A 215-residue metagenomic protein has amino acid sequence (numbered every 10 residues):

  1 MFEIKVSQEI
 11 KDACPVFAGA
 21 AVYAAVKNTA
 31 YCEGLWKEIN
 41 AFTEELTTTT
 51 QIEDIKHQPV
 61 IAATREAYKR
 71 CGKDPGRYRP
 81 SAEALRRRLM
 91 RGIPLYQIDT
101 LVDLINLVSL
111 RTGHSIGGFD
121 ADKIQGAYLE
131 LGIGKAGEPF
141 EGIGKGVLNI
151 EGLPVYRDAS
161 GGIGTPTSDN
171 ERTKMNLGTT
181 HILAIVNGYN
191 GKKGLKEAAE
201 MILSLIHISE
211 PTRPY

Functional and structural regions predicted by a protein language model:
Q8-A13, Y96-D99, D120-A121, G142-G146 (+2 more regions): A generic local secondary-structure boundary/capping motif
K11-F42: Gly/serine-rich nucleotide phosphate-binding loop at the start of the catalytic core of nucleotide/ADP-ribose-handling
G19, P166-A199: Mobile "lid/hinge" segments at catalytic clefts and subdomain interfaces of large enzymes
A25-A30, P94, V186-K193: A generic structural motif
Y31-A84, M90: Glycine/proline-rich, flexible active-site/cofactor-binding loop segments that harbor closely spaced acidic
P94-F119: Conserved phosphate/anionic-ligand binding catalytic regions in large, soluble enzymes, centered on
G132-S168: A structural-propensity feature for long, helix-poor, extended segments
I206-Y215: Single conserved hydrophobic/aromatic residue that forms the stacking wall/gate of nucleotide- or nucleobase-binding
